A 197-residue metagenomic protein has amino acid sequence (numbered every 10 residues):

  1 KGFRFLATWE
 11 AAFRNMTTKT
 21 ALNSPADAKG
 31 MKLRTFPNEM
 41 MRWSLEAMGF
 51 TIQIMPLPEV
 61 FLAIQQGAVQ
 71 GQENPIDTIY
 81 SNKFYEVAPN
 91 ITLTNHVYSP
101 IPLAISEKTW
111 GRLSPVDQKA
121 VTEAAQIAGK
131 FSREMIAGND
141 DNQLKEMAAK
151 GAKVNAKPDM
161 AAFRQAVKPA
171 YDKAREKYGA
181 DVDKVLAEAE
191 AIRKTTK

Functional and structural regions predicted by a protein language model:
K1-K197: N-terminal secretory/targeting leader peptides
